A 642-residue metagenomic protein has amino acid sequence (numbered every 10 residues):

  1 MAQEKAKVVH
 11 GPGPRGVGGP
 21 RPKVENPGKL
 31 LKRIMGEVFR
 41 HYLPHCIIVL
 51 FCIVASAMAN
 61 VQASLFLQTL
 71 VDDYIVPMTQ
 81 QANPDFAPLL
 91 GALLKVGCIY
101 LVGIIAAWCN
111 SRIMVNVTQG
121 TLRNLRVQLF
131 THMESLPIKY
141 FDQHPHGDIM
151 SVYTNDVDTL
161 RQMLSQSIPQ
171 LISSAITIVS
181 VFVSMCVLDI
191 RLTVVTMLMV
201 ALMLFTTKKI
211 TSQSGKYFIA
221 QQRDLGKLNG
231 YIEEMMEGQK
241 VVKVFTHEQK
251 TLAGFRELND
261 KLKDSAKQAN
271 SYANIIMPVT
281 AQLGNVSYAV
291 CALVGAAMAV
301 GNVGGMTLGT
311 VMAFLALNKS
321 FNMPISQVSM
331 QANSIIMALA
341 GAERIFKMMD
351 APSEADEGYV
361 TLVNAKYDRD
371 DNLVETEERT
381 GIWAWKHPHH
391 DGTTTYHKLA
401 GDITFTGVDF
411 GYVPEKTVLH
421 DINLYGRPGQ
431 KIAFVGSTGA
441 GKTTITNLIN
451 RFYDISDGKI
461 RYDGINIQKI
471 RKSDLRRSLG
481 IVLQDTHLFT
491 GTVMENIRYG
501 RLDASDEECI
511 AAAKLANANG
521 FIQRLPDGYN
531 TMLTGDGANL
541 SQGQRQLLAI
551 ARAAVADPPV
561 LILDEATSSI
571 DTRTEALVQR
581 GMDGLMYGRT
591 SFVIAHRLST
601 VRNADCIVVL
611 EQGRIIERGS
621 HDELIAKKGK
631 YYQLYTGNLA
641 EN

Functional and structural regions predicted by a protein language model:
M1-N60, I75-V96, N110-M114, T118 (+9 more regions): Membrane-integrated ABC transporters
G13-K23, Q119, V127-S151, N155-V157 (+5 more regions): Short intracellular "coupling" helices and adjacent cytoplasmic loop segments at the cytosolic face of multi-pass
P20-G28, C52, A59-I75, I99-H146 (+12 more regions): Juxtamembrane helix-loop junctions of ABC transporter transmembrane domains
K32, F51, A106, N110 (+5 more regions): Hydrophobic alpha-helical transmembrane segments of ABC transporter permease domains
R40-L43, I138-K139, V157-L164, I168 (+6 more regions): An intracellular "coupling" helix at the cytosolic face of ABC transporter transmembrane type-1 domains
H41, H45-M58, Q62, I99 (+2 more regions): Transmembrane helices of ABC transporter permease
P77, S184-L198, Q268, Y272-E343 (+2 more regions): Helix-loop-helix
A82, A365-N642: ABC-type nucleotide-binding domain
